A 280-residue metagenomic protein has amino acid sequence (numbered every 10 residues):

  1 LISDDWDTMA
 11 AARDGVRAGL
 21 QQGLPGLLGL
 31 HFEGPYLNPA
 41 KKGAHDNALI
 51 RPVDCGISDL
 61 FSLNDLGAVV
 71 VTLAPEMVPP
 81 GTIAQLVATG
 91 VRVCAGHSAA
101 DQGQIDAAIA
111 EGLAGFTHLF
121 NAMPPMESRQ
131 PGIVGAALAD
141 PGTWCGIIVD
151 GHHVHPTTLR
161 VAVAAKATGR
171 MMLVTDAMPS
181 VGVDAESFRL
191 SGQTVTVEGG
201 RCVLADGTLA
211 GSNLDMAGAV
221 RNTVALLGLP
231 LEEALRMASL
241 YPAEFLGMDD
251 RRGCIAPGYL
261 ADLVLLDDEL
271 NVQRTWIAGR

Functional and structural regions predicted by a protein language model:
L1-A11, P75-V78, I148, A225: Divalent metal-binding segments
L1-L66: Divalent-metal coordination cores built from histidine and acidic residues
L1-W6, Y36, G151-H152, M178 (+1 more regions): Acidic, glycine-rich active-site loops and adjacent beta-strand->loop/helix elements that engage anionic groups
M9-L24, I83-R92, P230-R236: Short, electropositive alpha-helical surface patch
S58, S62-V183: Active-site core of metal-dependent hydrolases
G132-C145, G151, V163-T175, S180-L266: His/Asp/Glu-enriched, well-ordered alpha-helical/loop segment that forms or immediately abuts the divalent-metal
